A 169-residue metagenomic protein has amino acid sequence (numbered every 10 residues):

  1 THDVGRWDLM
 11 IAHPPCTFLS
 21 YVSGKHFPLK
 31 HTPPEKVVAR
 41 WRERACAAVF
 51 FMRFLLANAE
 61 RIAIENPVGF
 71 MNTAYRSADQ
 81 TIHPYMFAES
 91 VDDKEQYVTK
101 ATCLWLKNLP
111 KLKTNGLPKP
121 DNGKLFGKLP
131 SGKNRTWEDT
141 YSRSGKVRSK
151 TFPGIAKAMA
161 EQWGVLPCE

Functional and structural regions predicted by a protein language model:
T1-L9, C16-E169: Class I S-adenosyl-L-methionine
